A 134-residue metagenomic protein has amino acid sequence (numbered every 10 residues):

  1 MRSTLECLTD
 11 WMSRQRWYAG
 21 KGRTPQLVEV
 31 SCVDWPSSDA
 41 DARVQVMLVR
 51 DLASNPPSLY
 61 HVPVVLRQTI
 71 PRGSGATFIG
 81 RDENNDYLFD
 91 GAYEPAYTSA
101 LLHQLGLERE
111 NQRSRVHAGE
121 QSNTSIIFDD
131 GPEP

Functional and structural regions predicted by a protein language model:
M1-D130: Phosphate/pyrophosphate-binding loops and the adjoining catalytic core of nucleotide-dependent enzymes
P132-P134: Conserved catalytic cores of phosphodiester-cleaving nucleases, focusing on short active-site segments
